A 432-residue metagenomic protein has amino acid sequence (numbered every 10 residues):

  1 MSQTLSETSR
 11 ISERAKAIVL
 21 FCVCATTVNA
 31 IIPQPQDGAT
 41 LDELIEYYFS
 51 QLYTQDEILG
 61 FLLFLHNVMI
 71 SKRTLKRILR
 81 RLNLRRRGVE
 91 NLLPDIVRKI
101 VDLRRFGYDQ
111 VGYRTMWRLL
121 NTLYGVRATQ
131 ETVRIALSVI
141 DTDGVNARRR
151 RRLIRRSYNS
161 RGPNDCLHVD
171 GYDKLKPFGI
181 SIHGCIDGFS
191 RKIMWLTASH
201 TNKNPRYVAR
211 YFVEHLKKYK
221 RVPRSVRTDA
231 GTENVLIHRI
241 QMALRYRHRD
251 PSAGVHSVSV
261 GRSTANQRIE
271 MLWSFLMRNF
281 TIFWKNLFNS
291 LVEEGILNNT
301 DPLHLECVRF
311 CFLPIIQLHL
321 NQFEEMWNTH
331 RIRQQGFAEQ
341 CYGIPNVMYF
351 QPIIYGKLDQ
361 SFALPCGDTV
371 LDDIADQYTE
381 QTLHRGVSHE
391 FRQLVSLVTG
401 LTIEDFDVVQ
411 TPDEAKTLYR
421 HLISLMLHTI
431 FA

Functional and structural regions predicted by a protein language model:
M1-V19: Classical eukaryotic N-terminal signal peptides for Sec-dependent ER targeting/secretion, especially the positively
R14-A30: Cleavable N-terminal signal peptides of Sec/SRP-targeted secreted and luminal proteins
V28-L75: Double-stranded DNA-binding cores of transcription factors and transposases
I31-P35, Y53, R73-H168, K174-L175 (+1 more regions): Basic, flexible linker segments flanking DNA-binding modules in nucleic acid-interacting mobile-element proteins
F49-T54, Q110, F189-S190, Y219: A short, glycine-centered helix-capping/turn motif at helix boundaries that positions DNA-contacting or catalytic
G125-V145, R155-N328, I332-F337, R392 (+1 more regions): RNase H-like DDE/DDD metal-dependent nuclease/strand-transfer catalytic core used by mobile genetic elements
I315-D368: Hydrophobic, mid-to-C-terminal alpha-helical segments
L358-Q393: Polybasic, proline/glycine-rich intrinsically disordered low-complexity segments
